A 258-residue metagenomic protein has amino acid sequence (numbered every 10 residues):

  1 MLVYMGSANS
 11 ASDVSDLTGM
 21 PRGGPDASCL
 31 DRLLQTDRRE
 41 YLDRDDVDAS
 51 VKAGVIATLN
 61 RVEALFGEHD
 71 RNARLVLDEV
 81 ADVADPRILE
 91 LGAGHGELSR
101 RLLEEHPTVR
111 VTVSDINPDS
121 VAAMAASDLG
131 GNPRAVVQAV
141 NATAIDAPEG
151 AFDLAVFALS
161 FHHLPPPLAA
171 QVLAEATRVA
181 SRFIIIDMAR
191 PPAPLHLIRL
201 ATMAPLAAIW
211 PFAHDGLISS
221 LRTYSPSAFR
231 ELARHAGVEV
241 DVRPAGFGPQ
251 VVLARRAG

Functional and structural regions predicted by a protein language model:
L2-I56: N-terminal, positively charged/glycine-rich alpha-helical extensions of SAM-dependent methyltransferases
A49-R71: Class I SAM-dependent methyltransferase Rossmann-like catalytic core, especially the SAM/SAH-binding loop
L65-A84: Conserved alpha-helix/loop element of class I SAM-dependent methyltransferases that forms part of the SAM/SAH-binding
L89, G96-A144: Class I SAM-dependent methyltransferase SAM/SAH-binding core
V156: A conserved beta-strand element that flanks and buttresses the S-adenosyl-L-methionine
L164-E175: A short, conserved alpha-helix within the catalytic core of class I
A180-M188: Conserved beta-strand signature within the Rossmann-like core of class I S-adenosyl-L-methionine
M188-A236, V242: C-terminal alpha-helical "lid/dimerization" subdomain adjacent to the S-adenosyl-L-methionine
